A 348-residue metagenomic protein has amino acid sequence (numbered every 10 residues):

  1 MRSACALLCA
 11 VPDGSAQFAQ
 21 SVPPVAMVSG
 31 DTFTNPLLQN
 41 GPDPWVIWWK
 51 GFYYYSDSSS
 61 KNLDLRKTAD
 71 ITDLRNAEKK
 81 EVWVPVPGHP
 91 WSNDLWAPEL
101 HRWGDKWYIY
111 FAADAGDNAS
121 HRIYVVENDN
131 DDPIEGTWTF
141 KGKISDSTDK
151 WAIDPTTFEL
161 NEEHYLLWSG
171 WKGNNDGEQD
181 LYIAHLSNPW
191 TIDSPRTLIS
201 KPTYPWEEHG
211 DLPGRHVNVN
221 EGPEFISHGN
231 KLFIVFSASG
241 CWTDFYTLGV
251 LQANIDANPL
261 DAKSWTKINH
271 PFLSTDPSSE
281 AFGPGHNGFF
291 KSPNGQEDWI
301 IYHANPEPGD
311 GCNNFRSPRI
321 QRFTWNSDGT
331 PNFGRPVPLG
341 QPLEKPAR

Functional and structural regions predicted by a protein language model:
M1-S21: Fungal secretory targeting signals
Q17-R348: Carbohydrate-active catalytic/glycan-binding domains of CAZyme proteins, especially the secreted or lumenal ectodomains
